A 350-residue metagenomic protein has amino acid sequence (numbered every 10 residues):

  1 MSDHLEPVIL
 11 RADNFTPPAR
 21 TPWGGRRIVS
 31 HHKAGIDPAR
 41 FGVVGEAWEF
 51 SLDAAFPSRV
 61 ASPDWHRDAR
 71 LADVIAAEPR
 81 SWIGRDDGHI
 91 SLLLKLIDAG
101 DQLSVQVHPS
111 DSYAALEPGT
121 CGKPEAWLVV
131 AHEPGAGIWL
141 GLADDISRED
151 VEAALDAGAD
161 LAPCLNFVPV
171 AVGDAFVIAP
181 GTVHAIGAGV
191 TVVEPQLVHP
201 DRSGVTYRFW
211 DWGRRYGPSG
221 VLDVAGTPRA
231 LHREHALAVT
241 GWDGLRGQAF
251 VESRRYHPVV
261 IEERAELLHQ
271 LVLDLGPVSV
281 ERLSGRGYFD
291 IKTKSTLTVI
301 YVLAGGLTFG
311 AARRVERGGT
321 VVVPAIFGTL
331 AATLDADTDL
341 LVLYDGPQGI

Functional and structural regions predicted by a protein language model:
M1-S147, D211-R254, V280, Q348: Transition-metal
R85-D86, K95, L116-G119, Y288-K294 (+2 more regions): Short histidine-centered beta-strand/loop micro-motifs that create catalytic or ligand/metal-coordination sites
L94, L103, E125-L128, F167-V168 (+2 more regions): His/acidic/aromatic-lined binding-pocket segments of jelly-roll/cupin-type domains and related regulatory beta-sandwich
D98-Q102, D111, C121, H132-G135 (+3 more regions): Ligand-binding loop in jelly-roll beta-barrel domains
D111, A131-A179: Intrinsically disordered, low-complexity linker/loop segments enriched in Gly/Pro and charged/polar residues
D156-R214: Loop-centered beta-sheet repeat module
L165-V177, G310-L330: Short acidic-glycine-tyrosine-enriched beta hairpin
F250-G319, I326-F327: Acidic/His-leaning functional-site neighborhoods
